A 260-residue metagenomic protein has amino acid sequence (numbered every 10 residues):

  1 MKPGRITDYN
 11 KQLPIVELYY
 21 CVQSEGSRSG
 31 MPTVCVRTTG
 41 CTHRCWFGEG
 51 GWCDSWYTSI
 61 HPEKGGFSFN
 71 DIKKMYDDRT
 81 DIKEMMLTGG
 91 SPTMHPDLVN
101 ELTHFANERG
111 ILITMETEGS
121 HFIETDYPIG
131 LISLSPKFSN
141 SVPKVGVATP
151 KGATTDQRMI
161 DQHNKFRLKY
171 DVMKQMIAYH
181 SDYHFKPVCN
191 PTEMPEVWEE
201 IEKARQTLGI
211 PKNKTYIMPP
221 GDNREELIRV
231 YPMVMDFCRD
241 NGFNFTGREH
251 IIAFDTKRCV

Functional and structural regions predicted by a protein language model:
M1-V22, G26, P32-T33, T39 (+2 more regions): Conserved Radical SAM active-site core
K73, D77, E84, T93-V260: Conserved AdoMet/S-adenosylmethionine-binding subsite of the radical SAM
